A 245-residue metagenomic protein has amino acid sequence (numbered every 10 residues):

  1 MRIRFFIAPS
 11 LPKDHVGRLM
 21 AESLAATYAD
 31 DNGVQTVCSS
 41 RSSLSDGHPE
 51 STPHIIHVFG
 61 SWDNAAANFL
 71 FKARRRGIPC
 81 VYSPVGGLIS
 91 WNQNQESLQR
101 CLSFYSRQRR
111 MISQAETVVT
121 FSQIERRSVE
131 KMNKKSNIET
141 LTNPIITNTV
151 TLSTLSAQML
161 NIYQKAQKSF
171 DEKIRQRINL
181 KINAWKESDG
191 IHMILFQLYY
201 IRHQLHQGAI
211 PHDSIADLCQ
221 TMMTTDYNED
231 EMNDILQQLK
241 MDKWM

Functional and structural regions predicted by a protein language model:
M1-S42, S153-S156: N-terminal subdomain of nucleotide-sugar transferases
G17-M20, F59, A65, T120-S122 (+1 more regions): Replace "coordinates the UDP/GDP/TDP-sugar" with "coordinates nucleotide-activated sugar donors
G47-A66, P79-S83, G208: Short N-terminal targeting/anchoring amphipathic segment
I55, F71-S90, T117-V119: Active-site proximal beta-strand in glycosyltransferases
R100-T117: Membrane-proximal helix-turn-helix segments that form the acceptor-binding/catalytic region of lipid-linked
S113-N137, L155: A short, active-site helix/loop in glycosyltransferases that binds the activated sugar's phosphate group
E125, L141-V150, S156: Short beta-strand->alpha-helix junction loop in the catalytic core of nucleotide-activated group-transfer enzymes
L160-M245: Conserved NTP-donor binding/palm subdomain of two-metal-ion nucleotidyltransferases/polymerases, i.e., the charged
